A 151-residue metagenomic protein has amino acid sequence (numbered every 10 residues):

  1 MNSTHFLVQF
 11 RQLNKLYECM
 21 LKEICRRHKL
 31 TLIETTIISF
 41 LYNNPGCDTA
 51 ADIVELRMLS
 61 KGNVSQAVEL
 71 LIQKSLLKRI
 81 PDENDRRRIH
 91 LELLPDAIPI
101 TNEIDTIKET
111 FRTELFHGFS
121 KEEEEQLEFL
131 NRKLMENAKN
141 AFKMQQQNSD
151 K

Functional and structural regions predicted by a protein language model:
M1-H28, L76: N-terminal leader segment of winged-helix/HTH proteins
M1-T4, V8, V64, H90 (+3 more regions): Surface-exposed, interaction-prone regions with an acidic/low-complexity signature
Q9-Q12, E34-F40, D52, L70 (+2 more regions): Residue-level recognition of specific faces of alpha-helices
F10-L13, Y17-M20, R57, I100-F116 (+1 more regions): Alpha-helical linker/hinge and terminal dimerization helices associated with HTH transcriptional regulators
E18, E69-F129: Charged, amphipathic alpha-helical coiled-coil/dimerization segments
C19-N63: N-terminal helix-turn-helix DNA-binding core of bacterial DNA-binding proteins
K121-K151: C-terminal regulatory/oligomerization modules of transcriptional regulators
